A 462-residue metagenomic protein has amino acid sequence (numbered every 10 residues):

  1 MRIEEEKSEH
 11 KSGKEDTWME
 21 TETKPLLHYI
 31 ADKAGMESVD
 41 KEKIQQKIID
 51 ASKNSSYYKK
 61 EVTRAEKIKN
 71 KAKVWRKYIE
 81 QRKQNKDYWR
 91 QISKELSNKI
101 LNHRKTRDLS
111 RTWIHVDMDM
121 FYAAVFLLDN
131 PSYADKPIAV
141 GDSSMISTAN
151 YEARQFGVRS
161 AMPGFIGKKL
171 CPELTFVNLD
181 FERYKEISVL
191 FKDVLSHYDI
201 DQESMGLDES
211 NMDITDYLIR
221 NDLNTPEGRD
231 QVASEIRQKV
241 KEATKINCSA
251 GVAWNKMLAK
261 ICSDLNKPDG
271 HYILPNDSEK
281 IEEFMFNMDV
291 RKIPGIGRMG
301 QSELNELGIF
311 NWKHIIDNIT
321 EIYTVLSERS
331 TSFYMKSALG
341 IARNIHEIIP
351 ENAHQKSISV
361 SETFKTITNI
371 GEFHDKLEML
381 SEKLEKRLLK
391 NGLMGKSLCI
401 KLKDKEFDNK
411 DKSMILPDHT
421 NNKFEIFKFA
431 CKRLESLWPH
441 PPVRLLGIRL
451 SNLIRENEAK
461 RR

Functional and structural regions predicted by a protein language model:
M1-V325, R329-S332, G447, E456-R462: Gly/Gly-Pro- and Ser/Thr-rich, intrinsically disordered tail segments characteristic of DNA damage-repair and tolerance
K24-G35, E42-I49, K53, K292 (+2 more regions): DNA-contacting surface of Y-family translesion DNA polymerases
